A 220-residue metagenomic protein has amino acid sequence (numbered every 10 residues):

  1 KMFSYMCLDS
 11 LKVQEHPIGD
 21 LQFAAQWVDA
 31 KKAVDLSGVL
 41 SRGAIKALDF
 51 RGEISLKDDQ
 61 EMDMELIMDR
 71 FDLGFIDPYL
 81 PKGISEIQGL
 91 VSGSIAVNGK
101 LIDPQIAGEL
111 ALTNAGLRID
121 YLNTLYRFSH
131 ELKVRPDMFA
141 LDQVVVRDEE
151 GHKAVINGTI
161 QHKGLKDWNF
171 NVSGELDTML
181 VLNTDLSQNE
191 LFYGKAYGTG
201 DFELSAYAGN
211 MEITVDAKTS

Functional and structural regions predicted by a protein language model:
K1-S94, I102-D201, S205-S220: Interface amphipathic segments
